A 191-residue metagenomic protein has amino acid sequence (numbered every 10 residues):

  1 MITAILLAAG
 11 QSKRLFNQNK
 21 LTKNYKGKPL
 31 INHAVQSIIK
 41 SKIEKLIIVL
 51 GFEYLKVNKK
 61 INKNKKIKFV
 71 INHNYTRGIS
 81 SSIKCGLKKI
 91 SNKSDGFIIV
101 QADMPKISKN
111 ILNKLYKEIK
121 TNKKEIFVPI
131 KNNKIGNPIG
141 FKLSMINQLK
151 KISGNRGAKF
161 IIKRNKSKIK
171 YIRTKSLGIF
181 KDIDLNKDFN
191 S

Functional and structural regions predicted by a protein language model:
M1, N147, K151-S191: Conserved alpha/beta core of the MobA/IspD/sugar-nucleotide pyrophosphorylase nucleotidyltransferase superfamily
M1-F16: N-terminal nucleotide-binding beta1-loop-alpha1 segment
A4, Y25, N64-I67: Short acidic, glycine/proline-enriched helix-loop-strand junctions
A4-L6, I47-I48, I98-I99: Structural beta-sheet core signal
S12, K56, P105-K106: A short, conserved beta-strand element in the Rossmann-like catalytic core that flanks the donor/metal-binding loop
K20-L21, G27-I39: Short, well-formed alpha-helical segments that are part of the catalytic scaffolds of diverse glycosyltransferases
H33-G96: Conserved N-terminal catalytic core of the sugar/cofactor nucleotidyltransferase
T76-Q148: Conserved beta-loop-beta/alpha segment of the NTase-like Rossmann-fold superfamily that binds/positions NTPs
